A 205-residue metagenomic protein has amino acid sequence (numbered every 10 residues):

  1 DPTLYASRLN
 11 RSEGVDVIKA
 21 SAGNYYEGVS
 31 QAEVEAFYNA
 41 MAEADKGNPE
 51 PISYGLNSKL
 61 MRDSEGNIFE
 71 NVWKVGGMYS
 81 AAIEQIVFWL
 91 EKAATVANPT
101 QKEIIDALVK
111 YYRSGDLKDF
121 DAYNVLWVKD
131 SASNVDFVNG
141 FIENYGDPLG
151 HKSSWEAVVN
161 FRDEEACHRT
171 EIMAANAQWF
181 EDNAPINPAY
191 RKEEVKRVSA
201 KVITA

Functional and structural regions predicted by a protein language model:
P2-A205: Fold-level signature of zinc-dependent metallopeptidase catalytic domains
